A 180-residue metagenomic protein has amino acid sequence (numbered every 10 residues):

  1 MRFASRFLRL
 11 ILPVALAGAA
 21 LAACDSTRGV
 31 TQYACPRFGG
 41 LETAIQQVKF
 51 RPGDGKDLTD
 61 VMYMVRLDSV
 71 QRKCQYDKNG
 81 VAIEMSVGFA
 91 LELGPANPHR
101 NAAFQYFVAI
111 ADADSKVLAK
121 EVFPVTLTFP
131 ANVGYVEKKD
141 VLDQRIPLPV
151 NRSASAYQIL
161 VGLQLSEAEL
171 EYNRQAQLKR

Functional and structural regions predicted by a protein language model:
M1-L12: Bacterial N-terminal signal peptides that target proteins for export
A19-A23: C-terminal motif of bacterial Sec signal peptides marking the signal peptidase cleavage site
D25-R28: Bacterial signal peptide processing site
Q32-A34, V117-R180: Helix-rich interaction surfaces within compact, conserved domain-sized segments that mediate assembly or partner
E42-K78: Post-signal-peptide N-terminal segment of Sec-exported extracytoplasmic proteins
V61-Y63, N79-I83, A102-Y106, L142 (+1 more regions): Envelope-exposed proteins and targeting segments
Y76-K120: Mid-length scaffold segments of soluble, non-membrane domains
